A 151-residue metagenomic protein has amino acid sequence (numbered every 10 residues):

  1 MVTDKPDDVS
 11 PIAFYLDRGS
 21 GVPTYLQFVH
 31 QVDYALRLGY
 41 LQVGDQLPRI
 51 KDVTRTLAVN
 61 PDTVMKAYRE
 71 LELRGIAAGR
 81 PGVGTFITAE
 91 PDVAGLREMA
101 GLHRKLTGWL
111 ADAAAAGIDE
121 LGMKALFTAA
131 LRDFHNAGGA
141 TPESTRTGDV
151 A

Functional and structural regions predicted by a protein language model:
M1-Q46, A100, R104, L110-A151: Extreme N-terminal segment that seeds HTH/winged-HTH DNA-binding domains in transcriptional regulators
V32, Y68-R69: Short, hydrophobic-biased segments on the C-terminal half of alpha helices that form "recognition helices"
Y40-L41, E70, G75-I76: Short hinge/loop at the helix->beta-strand junction immediately C-terminal to the helix-turn-helix recognition helix
Q46-L47, I76-I87, P91: Short, Lys/Arg-rich nucleic-acid/phosphate-binding segment
Q46-L57, L71: A short alpha-helical element within helix-turn-helix/winged-helix DNA-binding domains across DNA-binding proteins
T56, L73-I76, A116, D133: Residue cluster at the C-terminal edge of the helix-turn-helix DNA-binding motif
